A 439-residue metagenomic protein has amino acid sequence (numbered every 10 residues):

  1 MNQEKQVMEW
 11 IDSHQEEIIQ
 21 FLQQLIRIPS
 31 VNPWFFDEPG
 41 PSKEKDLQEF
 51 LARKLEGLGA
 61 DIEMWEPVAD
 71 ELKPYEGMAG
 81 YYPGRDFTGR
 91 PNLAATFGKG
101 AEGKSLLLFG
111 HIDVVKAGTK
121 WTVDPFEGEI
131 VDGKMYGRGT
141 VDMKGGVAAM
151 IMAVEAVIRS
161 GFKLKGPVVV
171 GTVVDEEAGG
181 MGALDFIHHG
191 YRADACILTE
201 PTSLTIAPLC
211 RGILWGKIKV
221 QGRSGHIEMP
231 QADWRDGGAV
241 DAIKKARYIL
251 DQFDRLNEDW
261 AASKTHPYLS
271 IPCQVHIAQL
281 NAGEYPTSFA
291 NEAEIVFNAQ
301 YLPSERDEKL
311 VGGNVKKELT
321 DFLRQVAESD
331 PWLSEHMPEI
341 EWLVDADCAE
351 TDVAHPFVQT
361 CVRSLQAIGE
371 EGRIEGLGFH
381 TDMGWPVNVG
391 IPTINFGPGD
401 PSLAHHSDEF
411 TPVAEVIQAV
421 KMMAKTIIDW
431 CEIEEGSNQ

Functional and structural regions predicted by a protein language model:
M1-K5, W10-S13, G57, F87 (+3 more regions): Metal-dependent amide/peptide-bond hydrolase catalytic core, centered on the "pita-bread" metallohydrolase fold
N2-M135, L164, D400: Acidic/His- and Gly-rich active-site-bordering loop/insert found across diverse amide/peptide-bond hydrolases
E63, L106, G171, A195-I197 (+3 more regions): Hydrophobic/aromatic beta-strand patches that form the interior of the parallel beta-sheet core in alpha/beta enzyme
L72-P74, G180, T205, D382 (+1 more regions): Generic structural signal for helix capping and beta-alpha/helix-loop junctions
N92, P167, E292-V296: Intrinsic-disorder/low-complexity, polar/charged segments enriched in Ser/Thr/Lys/Arg/Asp/Glu/Gln
K99-E102, G128, F162-L164, H188-Y191 (+3 more regions): Solvent-exposed alpha-helices and their adjacent loops that cap or buttress functional pockets in soluble metabolic
D132-M135, T140-R255, H405-K421: Fold-level recognition of mixed alpha/beta catalytic cores in primary-metabolism enzymes, strongest
